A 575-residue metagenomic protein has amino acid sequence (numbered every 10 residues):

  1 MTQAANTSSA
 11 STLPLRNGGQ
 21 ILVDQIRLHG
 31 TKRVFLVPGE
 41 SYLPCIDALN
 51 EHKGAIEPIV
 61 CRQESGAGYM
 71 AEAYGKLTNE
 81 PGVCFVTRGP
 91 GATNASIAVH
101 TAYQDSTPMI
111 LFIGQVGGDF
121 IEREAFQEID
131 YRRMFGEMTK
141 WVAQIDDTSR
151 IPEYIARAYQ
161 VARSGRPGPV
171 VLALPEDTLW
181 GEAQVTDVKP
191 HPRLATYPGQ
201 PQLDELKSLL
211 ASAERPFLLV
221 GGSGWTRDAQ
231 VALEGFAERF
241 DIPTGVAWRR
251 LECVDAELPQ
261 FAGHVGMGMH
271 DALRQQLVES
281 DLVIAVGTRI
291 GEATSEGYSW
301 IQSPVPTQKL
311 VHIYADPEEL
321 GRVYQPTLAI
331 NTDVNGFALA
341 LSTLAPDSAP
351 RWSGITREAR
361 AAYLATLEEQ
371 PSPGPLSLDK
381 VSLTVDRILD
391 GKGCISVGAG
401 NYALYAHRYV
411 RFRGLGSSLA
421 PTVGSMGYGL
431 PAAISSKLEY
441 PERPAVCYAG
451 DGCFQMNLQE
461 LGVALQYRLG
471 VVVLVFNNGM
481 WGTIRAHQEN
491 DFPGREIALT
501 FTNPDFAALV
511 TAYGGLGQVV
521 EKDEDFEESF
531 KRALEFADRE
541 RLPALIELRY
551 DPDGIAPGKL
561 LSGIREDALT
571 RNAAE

Functional and structural regions predicted by a protein language model:
T2-L13, S149, V185-T186, S208 (+4 more regions): Phosphate/pyrophosphate-binding active-site segments
A5-T7, I113-Y154, E176, R250-T356 (+1 more regions): Glycine-rich, acidic loop regions that bind phosphate or pyrophosphate groups
G19-V23, R27-H29, E40, C45-N50 (+1 more regions): Active-site diphosphate/adenylate-binding microenvironment
I21-T31, Y74-N79, Y103, V161-R166 (+6 more regions): Glycine-rich phosphate/diphosphate-binding loops that line cofactor/substrate pockets in enzymes
L43-G118, A272-E292, L404-W481: Thiamine diphosphate
K76, G222-V311, R411-R443, Q455-L458 (+3 more regions): Glycine-rich, anion-gripping cofactor-binding loops and their flanking helix/strand elements in enzyme active sites
F112, I121-Q127, M267, G321-V323 (+4 more regions): Thiamine diphosphate
I145, R157, V161-S212, A349 (+2 more regions): Conformationally flexible catalytic loops at phosphate/diphosphate-handling active centers
